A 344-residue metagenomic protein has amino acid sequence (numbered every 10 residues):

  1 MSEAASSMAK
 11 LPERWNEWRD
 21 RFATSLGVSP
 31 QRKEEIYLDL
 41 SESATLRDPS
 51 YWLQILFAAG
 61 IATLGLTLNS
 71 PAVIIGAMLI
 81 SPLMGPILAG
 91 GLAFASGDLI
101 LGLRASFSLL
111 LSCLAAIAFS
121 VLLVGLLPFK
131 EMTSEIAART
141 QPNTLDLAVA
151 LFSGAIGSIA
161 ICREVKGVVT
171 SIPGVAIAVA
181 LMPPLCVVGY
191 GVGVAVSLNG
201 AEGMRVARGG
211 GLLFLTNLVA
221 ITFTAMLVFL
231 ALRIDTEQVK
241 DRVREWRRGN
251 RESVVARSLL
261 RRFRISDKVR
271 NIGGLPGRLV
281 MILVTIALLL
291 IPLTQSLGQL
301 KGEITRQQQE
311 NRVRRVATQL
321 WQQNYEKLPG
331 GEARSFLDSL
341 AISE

Functional and structural regions predicted by a protein language model:
S2-N16, D20-A150, G167: Alpha-helical transmembrane segments and their membrane-interface boundaries that form or gate the permeation pathway
A95-L111, E135-T144, G167-V179, G203-L215 (+2 more regions): Membrane-interface segments at loop-to-transmembrane junctions
T140, T144, A148-R242: Hydrophobic alpha-helical segments
C186, W246-L279, Q319-L328: Cytosolic juxtamembrane regulatory segments of multi-pass membrane proteins
D235-L260, Q307-R312: Short, highly charged, low-complexity non-transmembrane loops/tails of multi-pass membrane proteins
R270-L300: Internal/C-terminal transmembrane anchor helices
M281, T285-I286, L328-E344: Short edge beta-strands and adjacent turn/loop segments
Q299-W321: Alpha-helical transmembrane signal-anchor/signal-peptide segments
